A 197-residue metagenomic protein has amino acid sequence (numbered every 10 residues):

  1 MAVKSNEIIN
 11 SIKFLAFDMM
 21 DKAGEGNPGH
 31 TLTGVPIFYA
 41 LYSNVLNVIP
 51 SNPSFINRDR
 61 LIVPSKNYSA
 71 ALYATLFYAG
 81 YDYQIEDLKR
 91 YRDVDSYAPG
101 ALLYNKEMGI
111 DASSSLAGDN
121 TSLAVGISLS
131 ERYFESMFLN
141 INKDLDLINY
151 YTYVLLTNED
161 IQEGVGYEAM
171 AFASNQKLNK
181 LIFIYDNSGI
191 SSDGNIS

Functional and structural regions predicted by a protein language model:
M1-F14: N-terminal hydrophobic or amphipathic helices/low-complexity stretches enriched in small/hydrophobic/Pro/Gly
V3, G26-P28, S114-A117, D193-N195: Conserved, non-catalytic sequence blocks in retroelement Pol enzymes and Pol-derived host proteins
E7, G24-L32: Structural motif
S11-E25, D186: N-terminal capping segment at the start of a domain
A23, A112, L156-T157, Y185-S188: Short glycine-centered, acidic/aromatic-flanked micro-motifs in structured strand/loop junctions that mark active-site
T33-N175: Cofactor-binding active-site loop characterized by glycine-rich and histidine/acidic residues
I62-P64, K180-N187: Short internal beta-strands
I184-S197: Long, well-ordered, tryptophan-enriched scaffold segments
